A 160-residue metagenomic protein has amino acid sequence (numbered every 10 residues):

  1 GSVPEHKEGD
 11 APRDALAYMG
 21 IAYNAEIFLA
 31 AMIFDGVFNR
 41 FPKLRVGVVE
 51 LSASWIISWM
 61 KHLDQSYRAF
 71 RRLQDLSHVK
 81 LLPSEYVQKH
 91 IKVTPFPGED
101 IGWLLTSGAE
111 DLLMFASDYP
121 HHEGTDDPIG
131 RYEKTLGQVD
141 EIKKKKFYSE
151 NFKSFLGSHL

Functional and structural regions predicted by a protein language model:
G1-L112: Catalytic pocket-lining loop regions of alpha/beta-barrel enzymes, especially the amidohydrolase/enolase/GH5 lineages
L16-A17, S117-Y119: Flexible, active-site-adjacent loop/turn segments at secondary-structure boundaries
D35-G36, L44, W55, L73 (+3 more regions): Mid-to-C-terminal alpha-helical segments outside catalytic/metal-binding sites
